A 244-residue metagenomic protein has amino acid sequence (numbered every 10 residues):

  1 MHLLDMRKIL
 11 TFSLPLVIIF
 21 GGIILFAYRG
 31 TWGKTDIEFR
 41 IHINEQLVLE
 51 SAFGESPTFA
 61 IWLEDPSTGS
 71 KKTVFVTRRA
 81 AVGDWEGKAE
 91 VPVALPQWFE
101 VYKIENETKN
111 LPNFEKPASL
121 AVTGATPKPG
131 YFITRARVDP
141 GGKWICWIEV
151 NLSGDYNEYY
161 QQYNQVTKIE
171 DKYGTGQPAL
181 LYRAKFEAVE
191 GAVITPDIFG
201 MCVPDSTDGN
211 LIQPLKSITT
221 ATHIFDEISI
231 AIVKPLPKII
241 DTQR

Functional and structural regions predicted by a protein language model:
M1-R7: Short, Lys/Arg-rich N-terminal segment immediately upstream of the first membrane anchor
I9-Y28: Hydrophobic membrane-insertion alpha-helices, especially the h-region of bacterial N-terminal signal peptides
A27-R40: Ser/Thr/Pro/Gly-rich low-complexity linker/stalk segments immediately outside membranes or between
I37-G54, R79, Y156: Short amphipathic, basic-aromatic surface patches that mediate peripheral association with negatively charged
P57-F59, K72: Short beta-strand/loop motifs in extracellular/secreted proteins, especially within beta-sandwich accessory domains
A60-E64: Beta-strand signatures of extracellular beta-sandwich domains
P66-N157: Structured domain cores in non-transmembrane regions
T134-R244: Glycine-rich, aromatic-bearing surface loops/beta-hairpins
